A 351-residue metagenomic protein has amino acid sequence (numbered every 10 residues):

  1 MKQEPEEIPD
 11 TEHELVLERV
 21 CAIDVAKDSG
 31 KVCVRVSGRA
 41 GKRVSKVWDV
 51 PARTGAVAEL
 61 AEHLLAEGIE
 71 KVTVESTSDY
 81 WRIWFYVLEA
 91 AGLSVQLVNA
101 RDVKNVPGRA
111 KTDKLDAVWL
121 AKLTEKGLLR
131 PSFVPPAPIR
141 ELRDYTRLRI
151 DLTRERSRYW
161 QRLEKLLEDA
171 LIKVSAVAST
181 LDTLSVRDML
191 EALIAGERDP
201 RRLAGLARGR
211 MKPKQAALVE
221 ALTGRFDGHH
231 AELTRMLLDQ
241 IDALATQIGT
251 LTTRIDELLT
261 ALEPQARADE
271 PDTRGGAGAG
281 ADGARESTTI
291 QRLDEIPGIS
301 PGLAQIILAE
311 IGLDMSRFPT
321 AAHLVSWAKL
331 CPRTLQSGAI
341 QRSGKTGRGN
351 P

Functional and structural regions predicted by a protein language model:
M1-P351: A detector of single, family-specific signature residues that are central to catalytic or substrate-handling motifs
